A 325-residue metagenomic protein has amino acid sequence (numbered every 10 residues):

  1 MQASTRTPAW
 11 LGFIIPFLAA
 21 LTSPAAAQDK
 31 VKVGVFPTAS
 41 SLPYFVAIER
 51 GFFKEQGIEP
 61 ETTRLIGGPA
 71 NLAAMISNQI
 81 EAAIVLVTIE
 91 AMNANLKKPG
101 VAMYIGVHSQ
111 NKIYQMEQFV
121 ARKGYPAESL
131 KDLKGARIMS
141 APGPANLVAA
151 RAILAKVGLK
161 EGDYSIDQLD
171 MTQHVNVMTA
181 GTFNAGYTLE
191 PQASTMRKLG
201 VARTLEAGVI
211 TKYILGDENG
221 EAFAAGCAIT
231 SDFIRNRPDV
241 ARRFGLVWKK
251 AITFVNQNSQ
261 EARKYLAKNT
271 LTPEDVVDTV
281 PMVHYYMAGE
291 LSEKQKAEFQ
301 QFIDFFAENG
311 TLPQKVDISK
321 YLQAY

Functional and structural regions predicted by a protein language model:
M1-R6: N-terminal secretory signal peptides that target proteins for export/translocation
L11-A20: Bacterial N-terminal signal peptides
S23-A27: Sec/Tat signal peptide C-region and signal peptidase I cleavage site
D29-K160, S165-Q168, V177, N184-E190: Short, glycine-/small- and polar/acidic-enriched structural segments that line small-molecule recognition paths
L42, A102, S109-F119, V201-R203 (+3 more regions): Small-molecule pocket liners
V87-I89, Q173-L266: Pocket-lining segment of extracytoplasmic ligand-binding domains
I234-T311: Secondary-structure end/capping motifs
I303-Y325: Conserved C-terminal helix/tail region of periplasmic/extracytoplasmic solute-binding proteins
